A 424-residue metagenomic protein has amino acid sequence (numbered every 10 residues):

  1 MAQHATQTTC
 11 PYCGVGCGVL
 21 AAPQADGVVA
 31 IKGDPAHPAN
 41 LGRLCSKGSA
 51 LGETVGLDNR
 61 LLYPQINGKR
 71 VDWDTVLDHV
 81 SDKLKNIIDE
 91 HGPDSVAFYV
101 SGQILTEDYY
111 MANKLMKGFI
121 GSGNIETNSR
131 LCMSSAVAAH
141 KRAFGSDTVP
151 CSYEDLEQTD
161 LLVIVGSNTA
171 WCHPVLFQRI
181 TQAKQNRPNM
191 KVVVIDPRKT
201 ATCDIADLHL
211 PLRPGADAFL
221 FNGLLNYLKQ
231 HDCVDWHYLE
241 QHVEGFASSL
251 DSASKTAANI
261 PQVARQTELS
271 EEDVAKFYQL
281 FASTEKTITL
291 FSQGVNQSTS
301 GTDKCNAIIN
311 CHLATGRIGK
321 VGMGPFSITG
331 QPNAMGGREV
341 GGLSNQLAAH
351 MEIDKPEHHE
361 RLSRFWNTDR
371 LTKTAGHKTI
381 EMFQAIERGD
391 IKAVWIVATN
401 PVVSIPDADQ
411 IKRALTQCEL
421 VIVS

Functional and structural regions predicted by a protein language model:
M1-H231, G245, S249, S270 (+3 more regions): N-terminal export/assembly segments and adjacent metallocofactor-ligating motifs of anaerobic energy-metabolism
V15, Q410-I411, T416-S424: Phosphate/diphosphate-binding loops
N67-K69, H231-E271, A348-T372: N-terminal leader/propeptide and maturation segments of large enzyme subunits in energy/redox metabolism and hydrolases
V96, I125, V192, T287 (+2 more regions): Hydrophobic/aromatic residues located in beta-strands of well-ordered beta-sheets within soluble catalytic
A97-L105, R265-L269, S292-T299, Q331 (+1 more regions): Conserved short loop/turn motifs at secondary-structure junctions
L156-E157, C203, F281-A282, I386-R388 (+1 more regions): A short, aliphatic-rich alpha-helical micro-motif
E272, A282-M382: A glycine-rich, hydrophobic/aromatic-adjacent loop/helix-cap motif
